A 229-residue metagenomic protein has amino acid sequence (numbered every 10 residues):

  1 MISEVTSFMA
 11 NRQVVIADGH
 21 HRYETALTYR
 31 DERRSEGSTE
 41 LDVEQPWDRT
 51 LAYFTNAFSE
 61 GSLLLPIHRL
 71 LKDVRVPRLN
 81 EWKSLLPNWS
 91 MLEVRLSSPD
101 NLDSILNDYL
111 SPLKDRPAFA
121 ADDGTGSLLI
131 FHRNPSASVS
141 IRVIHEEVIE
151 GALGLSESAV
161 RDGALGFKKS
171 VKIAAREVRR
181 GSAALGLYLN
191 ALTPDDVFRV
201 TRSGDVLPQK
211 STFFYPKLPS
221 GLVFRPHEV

Functional and structural regions predicted by a protein language model:
M1-V229: Surface-exposed, charge/polar-rich loops and edge strands
